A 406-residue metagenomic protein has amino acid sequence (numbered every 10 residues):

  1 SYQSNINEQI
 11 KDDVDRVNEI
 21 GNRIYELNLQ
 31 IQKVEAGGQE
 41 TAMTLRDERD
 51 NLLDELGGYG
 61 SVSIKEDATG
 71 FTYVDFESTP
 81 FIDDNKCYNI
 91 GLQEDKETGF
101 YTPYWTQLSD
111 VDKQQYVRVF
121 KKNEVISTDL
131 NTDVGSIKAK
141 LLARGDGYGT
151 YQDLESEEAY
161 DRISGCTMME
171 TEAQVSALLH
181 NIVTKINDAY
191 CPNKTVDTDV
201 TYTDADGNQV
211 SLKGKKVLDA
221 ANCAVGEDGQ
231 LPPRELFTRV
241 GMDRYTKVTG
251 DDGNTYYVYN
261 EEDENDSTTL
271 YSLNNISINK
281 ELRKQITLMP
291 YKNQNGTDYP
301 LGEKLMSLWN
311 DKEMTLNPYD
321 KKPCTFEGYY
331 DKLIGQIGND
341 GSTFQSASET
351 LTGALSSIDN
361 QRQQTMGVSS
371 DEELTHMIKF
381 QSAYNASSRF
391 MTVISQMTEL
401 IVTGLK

Functional and structural regions predicted by a protein language model:
S1-K406: Structural signature of extracellular appendage/secretion-system components
